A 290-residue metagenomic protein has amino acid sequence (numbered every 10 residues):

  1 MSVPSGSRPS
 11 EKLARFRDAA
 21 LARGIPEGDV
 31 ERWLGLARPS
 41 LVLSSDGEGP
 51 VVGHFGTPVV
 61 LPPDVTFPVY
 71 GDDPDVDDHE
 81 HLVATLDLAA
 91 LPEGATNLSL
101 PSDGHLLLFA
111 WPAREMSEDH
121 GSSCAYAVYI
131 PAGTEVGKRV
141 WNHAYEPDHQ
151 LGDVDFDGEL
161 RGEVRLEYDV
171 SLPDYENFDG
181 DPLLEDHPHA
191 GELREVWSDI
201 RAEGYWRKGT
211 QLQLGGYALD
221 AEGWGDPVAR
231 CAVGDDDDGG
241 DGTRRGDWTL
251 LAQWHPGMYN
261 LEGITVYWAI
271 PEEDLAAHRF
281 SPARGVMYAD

Functional and structural regions predicted by a protein language model:
M1-D290: Preference for intrinsically disordered or flexible, low-complexity segments and adjacent hinge/connector residues
